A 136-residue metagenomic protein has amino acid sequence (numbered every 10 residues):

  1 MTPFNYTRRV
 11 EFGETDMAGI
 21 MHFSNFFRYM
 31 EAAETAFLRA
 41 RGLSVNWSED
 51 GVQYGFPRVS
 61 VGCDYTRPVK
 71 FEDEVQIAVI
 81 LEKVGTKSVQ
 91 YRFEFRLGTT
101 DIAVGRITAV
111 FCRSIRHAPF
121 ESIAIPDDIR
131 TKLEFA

Functional and structural regions predicted by a protein language model:
T2-R58, R113-A136: Hot-dog-fold acyl-thioester-processing enzymes
P3-F4, Y65, K70-E74, E82-A136: HotDog/MaoC-like acyl-thioester-processing domains
S60-D64: Short alpha-helix capping/helix-loop boundary micro-motifs
